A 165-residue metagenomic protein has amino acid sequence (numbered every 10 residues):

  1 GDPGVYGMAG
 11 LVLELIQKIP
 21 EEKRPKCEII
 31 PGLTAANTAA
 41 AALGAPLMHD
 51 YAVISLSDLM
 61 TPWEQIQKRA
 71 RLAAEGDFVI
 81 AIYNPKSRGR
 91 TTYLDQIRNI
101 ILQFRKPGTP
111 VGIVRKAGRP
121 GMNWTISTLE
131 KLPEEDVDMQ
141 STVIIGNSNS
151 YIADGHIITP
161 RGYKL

Functional and structural regions predicted by a protein language model:
G1-G76: Class I SAM-dependent methyltransferase SAM-binding "motif I" and its flanking Rossmann-like core
E75-L165: A contiguous loop/helix-start segment that scaffolds small-molecule binding in enzyme catalytic cores
